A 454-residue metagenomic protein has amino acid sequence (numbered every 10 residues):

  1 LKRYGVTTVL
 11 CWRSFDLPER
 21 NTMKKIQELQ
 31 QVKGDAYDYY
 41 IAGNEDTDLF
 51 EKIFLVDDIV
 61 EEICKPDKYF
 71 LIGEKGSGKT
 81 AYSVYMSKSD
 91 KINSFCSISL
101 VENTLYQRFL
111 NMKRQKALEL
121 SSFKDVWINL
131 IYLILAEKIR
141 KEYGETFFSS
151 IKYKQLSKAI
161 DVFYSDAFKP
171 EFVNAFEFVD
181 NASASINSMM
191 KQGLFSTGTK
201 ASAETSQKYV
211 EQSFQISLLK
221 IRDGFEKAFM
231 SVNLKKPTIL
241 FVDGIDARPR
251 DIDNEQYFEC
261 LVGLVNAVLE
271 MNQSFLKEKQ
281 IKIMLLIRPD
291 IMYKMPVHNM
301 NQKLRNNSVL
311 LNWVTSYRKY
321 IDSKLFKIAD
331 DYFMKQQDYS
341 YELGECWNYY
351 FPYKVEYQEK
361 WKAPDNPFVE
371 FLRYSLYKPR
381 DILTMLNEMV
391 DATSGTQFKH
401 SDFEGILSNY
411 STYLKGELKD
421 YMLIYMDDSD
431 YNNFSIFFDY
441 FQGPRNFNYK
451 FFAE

Functional and structural regions predicted by a protein language model:
E19-L118: Walker A/P-loop-proximal flanking segment of P-loop NTPase domains
E74-I239, R248: P-loop NTPase nucleotide-binding core
D125-R140, K327-D331, T384-E388, I436-D439: Short, hydrophobic/amphipathic alpha-helical patches that form generic packing surfaces within helical domains
L219-F241, I245-E359: The catalytic "switch" region of P-loop NTPases
A363-E454: Winged-helix-like regulatory helical subdomains adjacent to P-loop NTPase cores
